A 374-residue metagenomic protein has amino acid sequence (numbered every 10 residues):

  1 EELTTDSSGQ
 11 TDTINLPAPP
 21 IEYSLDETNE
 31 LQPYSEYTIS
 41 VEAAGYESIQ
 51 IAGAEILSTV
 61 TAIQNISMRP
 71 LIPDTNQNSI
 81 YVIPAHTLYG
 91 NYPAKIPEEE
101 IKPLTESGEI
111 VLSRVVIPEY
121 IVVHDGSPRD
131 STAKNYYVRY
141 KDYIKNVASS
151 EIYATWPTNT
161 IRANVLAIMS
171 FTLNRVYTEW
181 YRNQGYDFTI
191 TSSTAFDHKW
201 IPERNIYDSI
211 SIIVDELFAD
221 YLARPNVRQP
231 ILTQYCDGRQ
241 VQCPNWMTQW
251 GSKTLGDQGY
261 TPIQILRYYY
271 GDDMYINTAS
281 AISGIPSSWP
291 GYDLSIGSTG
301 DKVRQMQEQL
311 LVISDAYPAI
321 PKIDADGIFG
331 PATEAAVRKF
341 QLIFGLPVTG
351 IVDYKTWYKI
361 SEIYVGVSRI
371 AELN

Functional and structural regions predicted by a protein language model:
E2-L25: Short, acidic Ser/Thr/Gly-rich low-complexity loop/linker segments typical of extracellular and cell-surface proteins
E2-L3, D26-N29, I51-E55: Beta-strand-rich interaction surfaces with strong enrichment in secreted/lumenal proteins
T4-D6, E30-Y34, L57-T59: Surface-exposed coil/turn segments at beta-strand junctions on protein surfaces, enriched
L16, E36, S40-N374: Conserved, single-site charged/polar hotspot
I21-G45: A short, solvent-exposed beta-strand micro-motif common in secreted/extracellular proteins
